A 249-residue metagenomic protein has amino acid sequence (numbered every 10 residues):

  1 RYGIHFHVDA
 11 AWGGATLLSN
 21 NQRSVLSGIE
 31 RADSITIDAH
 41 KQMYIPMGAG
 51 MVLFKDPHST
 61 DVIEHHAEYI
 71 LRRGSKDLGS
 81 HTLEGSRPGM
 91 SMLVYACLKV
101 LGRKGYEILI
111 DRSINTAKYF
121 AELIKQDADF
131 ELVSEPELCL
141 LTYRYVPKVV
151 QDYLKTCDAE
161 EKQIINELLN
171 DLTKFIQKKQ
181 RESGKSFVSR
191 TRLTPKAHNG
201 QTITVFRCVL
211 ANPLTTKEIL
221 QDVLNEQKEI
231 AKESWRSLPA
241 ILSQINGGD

Functional and structural regions predicted by a protein language model:
Y2-H7, A15-S19, S27-A128: Active-site C-terminal subdomain of aminotransferase-like
A11-G13, L193, A211: Active-site beta-loop-alpha junctions enriched in small/polar residues
S24: Aromatic- and carboxylate-enriched substrate-binding clefts and catalytic-loop regions of carbohydrate-active enzymes
K41, V100-R103, V149, A211-K217: A generic structural motif
G79-P88, V94-R112, A121-N170, K185-T202: Conserved small-domain helix->loop->beta segment predominantly found in fold-type I
Y153, C157-A159, P195-D249: PLP-dependent enzyme catalytic core of the Aspartate aminotransferase-like
Q163-I176, V223-Q227: Well-ordered, non-membrane alpha-helical segments in soluble/globular domains
